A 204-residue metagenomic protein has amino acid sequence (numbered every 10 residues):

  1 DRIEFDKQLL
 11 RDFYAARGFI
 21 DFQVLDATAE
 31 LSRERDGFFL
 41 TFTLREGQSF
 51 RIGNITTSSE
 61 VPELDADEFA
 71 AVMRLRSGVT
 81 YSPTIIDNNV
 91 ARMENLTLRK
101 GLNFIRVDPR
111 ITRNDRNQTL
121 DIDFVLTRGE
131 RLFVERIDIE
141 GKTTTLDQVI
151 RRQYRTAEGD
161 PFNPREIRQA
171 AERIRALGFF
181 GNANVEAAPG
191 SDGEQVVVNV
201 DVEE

Functional and structural regions predicted by a protein language model:
D1-E204: Periplasmic polypeptide-binding modules associated with outer-membrane biogenesis and secretion
